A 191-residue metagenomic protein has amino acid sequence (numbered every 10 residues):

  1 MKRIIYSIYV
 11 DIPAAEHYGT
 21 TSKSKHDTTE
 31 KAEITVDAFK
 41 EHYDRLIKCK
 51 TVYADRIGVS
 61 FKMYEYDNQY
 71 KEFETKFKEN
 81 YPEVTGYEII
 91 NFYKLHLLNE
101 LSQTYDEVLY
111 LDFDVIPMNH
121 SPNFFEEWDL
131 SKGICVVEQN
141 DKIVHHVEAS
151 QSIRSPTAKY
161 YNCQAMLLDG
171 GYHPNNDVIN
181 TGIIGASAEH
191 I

Functional and structural regions predicted by a protein language model:
M1-Y93, E100-T104: N-terminal anchoring/stem segment of glycosyltransferases
K2-R3, K132, N180-G182: Short, surface-exposed beta-edge/turn micro-motifs
V10-P13, D67-K71, V115-P117, D141-I143 (+1 more regions): Short, solvent-exposed loop/turn segments at secondary-structure junctions
I47-T51, N119-E126, G170-H173: Intrinsically disordered, low-complexity boundary segments flanking structured domains
G58, Y110-D112, V178-I183: Extracellular structured ligand-interaction cores
G86-S155, G185: GT-A fold catalytic core of metal-dependent nucleotide-sugar glycosyltransferases, centered on the diacidic
I153-L168: Mixed-charge, low-complexity intrinsically disordered segments
M166-I191: Catalytic core and acceptor-binding pocket of nucleotide-sugar-dependent glycosyltransferases
